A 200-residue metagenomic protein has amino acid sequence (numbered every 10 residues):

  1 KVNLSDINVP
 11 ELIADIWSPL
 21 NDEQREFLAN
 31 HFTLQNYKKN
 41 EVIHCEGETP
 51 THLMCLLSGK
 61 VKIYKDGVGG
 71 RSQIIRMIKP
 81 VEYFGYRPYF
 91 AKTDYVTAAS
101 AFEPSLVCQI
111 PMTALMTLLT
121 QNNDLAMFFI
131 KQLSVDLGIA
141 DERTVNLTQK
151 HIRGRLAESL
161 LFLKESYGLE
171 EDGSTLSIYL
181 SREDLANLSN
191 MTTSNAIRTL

Functional and structural regions predicted by a protein language model:
K1-K39, Y83-F84, P88-F90: Cyclic nucleotide-binding regulatory module and flanking cytosolic helices
I16, E41-E103: Cyclic nucleotide-binding regulatory domains
Q24-R25, R76-G138, E142: Cyclic-nucleotide recognition modules
A29, T33, K131-S134, G138 (+1 more regions): Amphipathic, well-packed alpha-helical segments that form the structural scaffold of globular domains
Q35, M54, R76, S100 (+3 more regions): Residues that recognize and position ribonucleotide moieties
A140-I152, S166-T175: Short, Lys/Arg-enriched, Trp-marked, Pro/Gly-tolerant hinge/linker segments that flank
T148, I152-R155, S159, S181: N-terminal positioning helix adjacent to the helix-turn-helix/winged-helix DNA-binding module
L163-L200: Phosphate-/nucleic-acid-contacting segments
